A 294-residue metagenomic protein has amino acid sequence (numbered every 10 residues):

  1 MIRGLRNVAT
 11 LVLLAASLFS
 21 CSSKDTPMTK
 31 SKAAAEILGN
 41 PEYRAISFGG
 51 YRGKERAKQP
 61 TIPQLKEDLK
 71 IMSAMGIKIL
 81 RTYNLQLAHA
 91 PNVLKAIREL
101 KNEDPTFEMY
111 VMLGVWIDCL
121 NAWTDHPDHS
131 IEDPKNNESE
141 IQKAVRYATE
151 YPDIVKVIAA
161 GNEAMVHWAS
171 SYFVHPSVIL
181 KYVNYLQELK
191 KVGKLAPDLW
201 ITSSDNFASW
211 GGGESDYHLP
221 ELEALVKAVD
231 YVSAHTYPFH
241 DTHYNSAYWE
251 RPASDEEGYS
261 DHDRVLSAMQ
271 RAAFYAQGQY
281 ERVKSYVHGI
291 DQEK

Functional and structural regions predicted by a protein language model:
L18-S20: C-terminal motif of bacterial Sec signal peptides marking the signal peptidase cleavage site
D25-D68: Boundary/entry segment of secreted carbohydrate-active catalytic domains
K30, L85, N92-L199: Substrate-binding cleft of extracellular glycoside hydrolase catalytic domains
R44-F48, L80-T82, M109-L113, K156-A160 (+3 more regions): Hydrophobic faces of well-ordered beta-strands that scaffold small-molecule active sites in alpha/beta enzyme cores
K54-M72, N137-A148, G212-L222: Short, acidic/polar
A57-Q59, R81-V93, C119-A122, P134-N137 (+3 more regions): Acidic-and-aromatic substrate-binding clefts and catalytic sites of carbohydrate-active enzymes
Q64-A88: Catalytic domains of carbohydrate-active enzymes, especially glycoside hydrolases
P134, M165, S171-K294: Noncatalytic carbohydrate-binding groove/subsite architecture in carbohydrate-active enzymes
